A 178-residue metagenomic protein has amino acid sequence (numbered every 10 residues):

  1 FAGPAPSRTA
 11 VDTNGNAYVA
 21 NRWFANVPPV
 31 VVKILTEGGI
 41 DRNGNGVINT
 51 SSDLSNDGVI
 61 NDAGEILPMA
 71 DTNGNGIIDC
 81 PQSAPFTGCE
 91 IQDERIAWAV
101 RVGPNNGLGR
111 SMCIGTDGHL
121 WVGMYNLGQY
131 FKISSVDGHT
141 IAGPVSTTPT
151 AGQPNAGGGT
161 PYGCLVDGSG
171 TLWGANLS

Functional and structural regions predicted by a protein language model:
F1, L35-R101, I141-Q153: Beta-propeller fold detector
A2-D12, R95-T116, T150-S169: Beta-rich, blade/repeat-based domains predominating in secreted/periplasmic proteins but also intracellular
T9, V32-E37, M112, G123 (+3 more regions): Hydrophobic/aromatic beta-strand positions that recur at structurally equivalent sites within the blades
D12, N16-A20, H119-G123, F131 (+1 more regions): Conserved beta-propeller blade signature
W23-F24, E37, N126, N176-S178: Residue-level signature of beta-propeller blades and closely related beta-rich strand-turn architectures in secreted
Q129-G157, P161-S178: C-terminal or late-domain output modules
